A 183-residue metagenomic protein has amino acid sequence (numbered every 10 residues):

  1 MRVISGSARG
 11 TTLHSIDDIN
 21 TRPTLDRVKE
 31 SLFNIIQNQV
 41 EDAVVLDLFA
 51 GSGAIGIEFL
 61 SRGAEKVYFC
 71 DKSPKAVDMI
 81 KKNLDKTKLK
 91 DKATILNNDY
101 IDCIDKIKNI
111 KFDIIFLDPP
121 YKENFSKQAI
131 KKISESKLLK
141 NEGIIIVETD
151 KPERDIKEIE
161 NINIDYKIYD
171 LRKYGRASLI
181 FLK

Functional and structural regions predicted by a protein language model:
M1-K183: Class I S-adenosyl-L-methionine-dependent methyltransferase catalytic core
